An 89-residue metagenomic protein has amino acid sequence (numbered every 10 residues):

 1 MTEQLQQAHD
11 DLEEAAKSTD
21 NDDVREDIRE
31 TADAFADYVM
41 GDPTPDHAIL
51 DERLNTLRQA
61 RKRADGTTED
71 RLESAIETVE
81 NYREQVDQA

Functional and structural regions predicted by a protein language model:
M1-A89: Acidic, polar-rich N-terminal leader regions of halophilic archaeal proteins
